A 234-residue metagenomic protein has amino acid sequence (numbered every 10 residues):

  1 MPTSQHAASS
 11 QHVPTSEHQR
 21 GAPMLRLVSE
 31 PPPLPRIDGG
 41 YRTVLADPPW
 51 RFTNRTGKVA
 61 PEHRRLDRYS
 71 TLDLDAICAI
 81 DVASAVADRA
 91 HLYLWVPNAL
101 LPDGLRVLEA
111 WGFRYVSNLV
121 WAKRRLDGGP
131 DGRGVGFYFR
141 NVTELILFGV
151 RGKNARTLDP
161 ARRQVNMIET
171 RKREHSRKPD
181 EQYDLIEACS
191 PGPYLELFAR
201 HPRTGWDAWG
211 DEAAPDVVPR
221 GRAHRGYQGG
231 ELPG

Functional and structural regions predicted by a protein language model:
M1-G234: Class I S-adenosyl-L-methionine-dependent methyltransferase catalytic core
